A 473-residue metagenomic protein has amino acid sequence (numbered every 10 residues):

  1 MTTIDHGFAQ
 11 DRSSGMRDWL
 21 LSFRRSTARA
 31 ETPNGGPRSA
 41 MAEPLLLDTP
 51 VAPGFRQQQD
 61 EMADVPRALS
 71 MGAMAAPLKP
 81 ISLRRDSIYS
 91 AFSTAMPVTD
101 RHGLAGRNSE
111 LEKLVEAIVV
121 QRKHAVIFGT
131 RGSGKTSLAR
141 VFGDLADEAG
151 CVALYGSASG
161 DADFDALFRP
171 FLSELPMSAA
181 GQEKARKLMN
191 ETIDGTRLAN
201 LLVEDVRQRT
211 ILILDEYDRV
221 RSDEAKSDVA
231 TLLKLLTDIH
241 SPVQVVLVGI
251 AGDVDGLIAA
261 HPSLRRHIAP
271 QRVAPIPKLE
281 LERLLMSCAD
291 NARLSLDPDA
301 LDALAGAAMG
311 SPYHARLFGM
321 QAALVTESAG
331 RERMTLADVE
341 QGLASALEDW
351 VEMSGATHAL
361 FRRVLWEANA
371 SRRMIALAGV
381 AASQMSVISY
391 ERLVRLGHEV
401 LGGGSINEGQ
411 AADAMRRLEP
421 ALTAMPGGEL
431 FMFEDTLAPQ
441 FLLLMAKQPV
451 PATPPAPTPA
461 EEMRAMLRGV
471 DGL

Functional and structural regions predicted by a protein language model:
M1-R122, M466-L473: A short, basic N-terminal segment
T2-D5, D11-D18, R29-A30, E348-L473: C-terminal leucine-rich, beta-strand-based interaction scaffolds used for sensing/assembly
V120-V141: Walker A/P-loop nucleotide-binding motif
A153-D163: A short hydrophobic beta-strand->loop->alpha-helix junction that borders the nucleotide-binding pocket of P-loop NTPases
D163-V246, G252-L257, P277, S295 (+2 more regions): Mid-core helix/loop region of P-loop NTP-binding domains shared across ATPases and GTPases
D253-I268: Short regulatory helix/loop adjacent to the ATP-binding pocket of P-loop NTPases
V273-A300, M309, Y313, F318: Conserved small helical "lid"/interfacial subdomain of P-loop NTPases
P298-W350: Amphipathic alpha-helical "lid/sensor" segments that cap RecA-like P-loop NTPase cores
